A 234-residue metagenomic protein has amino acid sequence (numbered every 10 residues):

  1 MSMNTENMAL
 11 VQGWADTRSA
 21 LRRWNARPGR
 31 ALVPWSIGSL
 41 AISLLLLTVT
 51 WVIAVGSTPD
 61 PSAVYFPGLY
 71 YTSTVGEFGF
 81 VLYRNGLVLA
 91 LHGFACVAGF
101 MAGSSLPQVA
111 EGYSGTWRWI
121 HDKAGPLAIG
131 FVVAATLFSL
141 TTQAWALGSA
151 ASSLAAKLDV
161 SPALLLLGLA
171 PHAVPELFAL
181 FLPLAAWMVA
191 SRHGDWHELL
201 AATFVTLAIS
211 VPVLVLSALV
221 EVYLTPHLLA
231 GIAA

Functional and structural regions predicted by a protein language model:
M1-E77: N-terminal juxtamembrane cytosolic/stromal segments of multi-pass membrane proteins
W24-L45, G79-N85, A90, D122-G130 (+1 more regions): Alpha-helical transmembrane segments and their helix-start/interface "positive-inside/aromatic belt" motifs in integral
V52-A63, A98-L106, T141-A155, V222-A230: Membrane-helix interface motif
T58-T72, L106-K123, W145-P162: Membrane-interface interhelical connector segments
Y71-Y83, A163-P175: Short aromatic-rich membrane-water interface segments that cap or initiate transmembrane helices in multi-pass membrane
V97-F131, W196-I209: Cytoplasmic juxtamembrane regions at transmembrane-helix boundaries
A135-S149, L164-A190: Alpha-helical transmembrane segments of helical membrane proteins, especially in multi-pass transport, channel
L167, E176-A234: Terminal transmembrane helical module of multi-pass membrane proteins
